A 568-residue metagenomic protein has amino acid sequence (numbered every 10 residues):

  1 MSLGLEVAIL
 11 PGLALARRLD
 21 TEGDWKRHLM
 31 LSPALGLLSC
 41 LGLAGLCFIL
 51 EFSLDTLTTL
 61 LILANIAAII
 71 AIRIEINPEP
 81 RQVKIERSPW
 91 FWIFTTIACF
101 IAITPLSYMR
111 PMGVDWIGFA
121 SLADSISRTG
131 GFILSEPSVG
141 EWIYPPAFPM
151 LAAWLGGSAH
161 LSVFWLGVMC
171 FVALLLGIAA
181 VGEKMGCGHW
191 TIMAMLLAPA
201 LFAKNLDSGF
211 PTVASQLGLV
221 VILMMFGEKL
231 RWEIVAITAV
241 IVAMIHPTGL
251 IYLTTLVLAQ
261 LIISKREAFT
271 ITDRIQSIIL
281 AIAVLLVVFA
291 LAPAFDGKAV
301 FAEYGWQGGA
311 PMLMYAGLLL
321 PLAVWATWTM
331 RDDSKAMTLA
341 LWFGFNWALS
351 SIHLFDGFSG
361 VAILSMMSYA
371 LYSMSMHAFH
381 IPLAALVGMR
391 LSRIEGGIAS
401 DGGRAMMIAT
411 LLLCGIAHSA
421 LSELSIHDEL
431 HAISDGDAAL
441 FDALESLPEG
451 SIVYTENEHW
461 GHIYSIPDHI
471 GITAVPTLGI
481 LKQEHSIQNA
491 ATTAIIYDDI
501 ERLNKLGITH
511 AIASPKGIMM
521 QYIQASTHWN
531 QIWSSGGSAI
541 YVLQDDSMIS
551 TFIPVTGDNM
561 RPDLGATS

Functional and structural regions predicted by a protein language model:
M1-I85, I282, L286-V287, A566-T567: Membrane-embedded, hydrophobic transmembrane alpha-helices
L3-G4, I9, M169, L176 (+1 more regions): Extracytoplasmic
L10, A179, Q260-E267, Y315-W347 (+1 more regions): Hydrophobic, aromatic-rich transmembrane alpha-helices and their immediate juxtamembrane boundary segments
F48, E233-G249: Membrane-interface alpha helices of multi-pass inner-membrane proteins
I49-T58, P111-M112, V139, L201-A214 (+6 more regions): Membrane-helix boundary/interfacial segments in multi-pass membrane proteins
P89, T95-V220, E429-H431, V453: Active-site lumenal/periplasmic loops and adjacent helix-entry segments of GT-C-fold, multi-pass membrane
L219-I234: Membrane-interface transmembrane helices that cradle and orient dolichyl/undecaprenyl
I237, R274-A283, A336, S392-S422: Signature aromatic-anchored transmembrane alpha helix within multi-pass, membrane-resident enzymes that catalyze glycan
